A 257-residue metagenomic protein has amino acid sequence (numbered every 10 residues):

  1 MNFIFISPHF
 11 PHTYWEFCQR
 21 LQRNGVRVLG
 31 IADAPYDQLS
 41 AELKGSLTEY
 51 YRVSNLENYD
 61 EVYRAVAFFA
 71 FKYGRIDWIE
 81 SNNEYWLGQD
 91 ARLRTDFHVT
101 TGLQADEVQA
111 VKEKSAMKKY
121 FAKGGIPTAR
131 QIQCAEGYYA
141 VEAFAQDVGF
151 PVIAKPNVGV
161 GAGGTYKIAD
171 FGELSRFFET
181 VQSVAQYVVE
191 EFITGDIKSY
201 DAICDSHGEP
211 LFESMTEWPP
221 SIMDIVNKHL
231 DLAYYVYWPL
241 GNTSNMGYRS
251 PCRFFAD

Functional and structural regions predicted by a protein language model:
M1-D106: ATP-binding N-terminal substructure of ATP-dependent carboxylate-amine bond-forming enzymes
P35-L39, E107-V111, V160, P219-S221: Short gly/pro/ser/thr-enriched loop/turn and capping motifs at secondary-structure boundaries
V62-F69, V141, L174, P251: Generic hydrophobic alpha-helical segments
T100, V158-V160, D231-Y234: Helix-loop-beta segment of a Rossmann-like dinucleotide-binding subdomain
A110-T194, S206-E209, W238-G241, N245-R249: Active-site nucleotide/adenylate-binding loops and adjacent lid/helix of ATP-dependent enzymes
G172, E191-D257: ATP-dependent carboxylate/phosphate-activation module, predominantly the ATP-grasp catalytic core and closely related
